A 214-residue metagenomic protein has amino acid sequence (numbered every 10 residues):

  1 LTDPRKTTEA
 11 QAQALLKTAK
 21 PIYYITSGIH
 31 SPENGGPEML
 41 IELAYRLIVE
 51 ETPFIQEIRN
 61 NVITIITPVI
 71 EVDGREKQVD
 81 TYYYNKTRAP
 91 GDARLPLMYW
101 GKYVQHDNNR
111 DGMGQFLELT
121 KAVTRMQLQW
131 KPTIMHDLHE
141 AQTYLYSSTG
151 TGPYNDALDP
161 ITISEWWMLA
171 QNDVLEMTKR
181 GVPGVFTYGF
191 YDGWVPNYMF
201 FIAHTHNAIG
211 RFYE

Functional and structural regions predicted by a protein language model:
T2-I29, N34-M168: Active-site/substrate-binding loop(s) of hydrolase catalytic cores
P4-T8, L128-I134, Y188-T205: Conserved alpha/beta core surface patches that mediate binding of polyanionic ligands
F54, F116, F186, F190-Y191 (+2 more regions): Phenylalanine-focused residue identity feature
P96-L97, G112, K179-G184, I209-E214: Acidic/His-rich catalytic or pseudo-catalytic neighborhoods that scaffold and/or coordinate enzyme active centers
M98, D156, P160-S164, D173 (+1 more regions): Primarily the internal scaffold of c-type cytochrome electron-transfer domains, especially repeated/multiheme c-type
M135-D137, A170-G189: Acidic/polar loop patches that form or flank catalytic/metal-binding clefts of enzymes that bind anionic ligands
Y144-T149, W194-E214: Active-site-adjacent mobile loop/cap segments within catalytic or ligand-binding domains
